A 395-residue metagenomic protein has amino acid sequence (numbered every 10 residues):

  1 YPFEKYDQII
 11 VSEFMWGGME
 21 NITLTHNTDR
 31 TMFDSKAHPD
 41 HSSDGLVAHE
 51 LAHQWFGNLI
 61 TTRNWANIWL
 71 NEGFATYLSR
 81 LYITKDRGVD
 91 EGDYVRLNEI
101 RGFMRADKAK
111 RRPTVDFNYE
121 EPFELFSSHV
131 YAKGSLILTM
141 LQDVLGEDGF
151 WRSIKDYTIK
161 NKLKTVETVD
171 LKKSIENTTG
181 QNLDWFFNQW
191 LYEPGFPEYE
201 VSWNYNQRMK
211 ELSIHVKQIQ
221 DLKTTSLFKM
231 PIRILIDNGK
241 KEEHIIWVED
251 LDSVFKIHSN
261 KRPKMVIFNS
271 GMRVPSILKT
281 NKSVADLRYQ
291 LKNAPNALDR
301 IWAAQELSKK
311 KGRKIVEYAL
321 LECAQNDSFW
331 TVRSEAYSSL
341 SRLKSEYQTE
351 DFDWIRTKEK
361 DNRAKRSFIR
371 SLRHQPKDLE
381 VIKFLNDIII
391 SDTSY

Functional and structural regions predicted by a protein language model:
Y1-V216, V266: Hydrophobic alpha-helical and helix-loop surface patches within well-folded domains that function as non-catalytic
T23, F329, K360-S367, H374-K377 (+1 more regions): C-terminal structured domain segments across diverse proteins
A37, D143-V144, E306-K309, R342 (+1 more regions): Alpha-helix C-terminal capping/termination sites
A52, D148, N161-E350, W354 (+1 more regions): Non-catalytic accessory/interaction domains
T349-R356, V381-I389: Alpha-helical repeat scaffolds
